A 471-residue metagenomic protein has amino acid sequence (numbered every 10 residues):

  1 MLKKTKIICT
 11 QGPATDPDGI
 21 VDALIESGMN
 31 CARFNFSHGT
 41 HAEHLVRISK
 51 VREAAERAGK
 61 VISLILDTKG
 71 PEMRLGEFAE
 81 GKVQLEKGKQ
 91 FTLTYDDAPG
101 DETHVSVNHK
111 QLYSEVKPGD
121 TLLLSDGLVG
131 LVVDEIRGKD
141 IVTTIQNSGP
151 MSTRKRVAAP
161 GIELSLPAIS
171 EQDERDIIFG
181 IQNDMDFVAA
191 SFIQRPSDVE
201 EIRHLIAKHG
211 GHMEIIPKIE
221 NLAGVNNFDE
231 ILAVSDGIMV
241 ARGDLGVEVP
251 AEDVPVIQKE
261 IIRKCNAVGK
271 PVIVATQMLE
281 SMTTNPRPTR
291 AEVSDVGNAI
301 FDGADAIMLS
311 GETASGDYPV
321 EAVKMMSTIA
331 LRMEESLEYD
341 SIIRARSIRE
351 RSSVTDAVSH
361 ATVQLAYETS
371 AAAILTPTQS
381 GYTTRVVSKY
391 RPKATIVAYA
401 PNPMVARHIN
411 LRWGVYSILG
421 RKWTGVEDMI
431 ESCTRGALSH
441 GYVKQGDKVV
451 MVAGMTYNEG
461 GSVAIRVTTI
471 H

Functional and structural regions predicted by a protein language model:
M1-H471: Non-catalytic helical/linker scaffolds that mediate oligomerization, partner binding, and domain coupling around large
